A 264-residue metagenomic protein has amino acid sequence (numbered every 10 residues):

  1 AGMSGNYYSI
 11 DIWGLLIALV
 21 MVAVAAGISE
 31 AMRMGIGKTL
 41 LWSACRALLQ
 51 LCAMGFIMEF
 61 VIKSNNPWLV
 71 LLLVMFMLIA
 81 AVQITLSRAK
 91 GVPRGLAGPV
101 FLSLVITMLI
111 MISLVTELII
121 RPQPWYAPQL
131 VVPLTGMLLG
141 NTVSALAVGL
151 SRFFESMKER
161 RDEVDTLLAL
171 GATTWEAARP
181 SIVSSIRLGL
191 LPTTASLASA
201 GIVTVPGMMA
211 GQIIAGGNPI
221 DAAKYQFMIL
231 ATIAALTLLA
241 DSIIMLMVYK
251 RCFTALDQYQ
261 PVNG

Functional and structural regions predicted by a protein language model:
Y8-M21, S64-I79: Structural signature of hydrophobic alpha-helical transmembrane segments
I10, G14-A18, L69, G91-G149: Loop-to-helix entry region at the N-terminal start of transmembrane alpha-helices in multi-pass membrane transporters
W13-M32, C52-A53: Hydrophobic, membrane-facing alpha-helical anchors
I17, M21, A25, R46 (+13 more regions): Alpha-helical transmembrane segments in multi-pass membrane proteins
A26-K38, A81-V92: C-terminal ends of transmembrane helices
G35-I57, I62-V74: Loop-to-helix transition at the N-terminal end of transmembrane alpha-helices
R152-L188: Short cytoplasmic-facing helical segments at TM-TM junctions of multi-pass membrane proteins
P180-G264: Transmembrane alpha-helix interface motif
